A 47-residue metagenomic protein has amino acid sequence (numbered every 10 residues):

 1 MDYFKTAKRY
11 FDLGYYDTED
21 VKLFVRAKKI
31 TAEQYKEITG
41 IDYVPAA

Functional and structural regions predicted by a protein language model:
M1-A47: Viral virion structural and adsorption modules
